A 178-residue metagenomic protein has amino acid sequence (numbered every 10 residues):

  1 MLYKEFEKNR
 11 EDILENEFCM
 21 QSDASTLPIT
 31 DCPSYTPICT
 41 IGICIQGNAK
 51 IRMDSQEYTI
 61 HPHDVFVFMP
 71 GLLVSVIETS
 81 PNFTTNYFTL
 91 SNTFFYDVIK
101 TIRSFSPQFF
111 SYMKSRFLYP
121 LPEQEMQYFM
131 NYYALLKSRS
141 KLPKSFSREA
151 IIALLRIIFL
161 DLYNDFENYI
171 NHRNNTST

Functional and structural regions predicted by a protein language model:
M1-T59: Generic protein-terminus/edge-of-domain signal
L2-D12, I77-S138, F166-Y169: A hydrophobic/aromatic-rich effector-binding and dimerization subdomain of bacterial HTH-type transcriptional regulators
T40-G42, T85-T89, D161: Short hydrophobic beta-strand segments that form the core of ligand-binding sensory/regulatory domains
K50-R52, V74-P81: Short beta-strand His + acidic residue motifs that chelate non-heme Fe in jelly-roll/DSBH and cupin folds
S55-M69: Short acidic-glycine-tyrosine-enriched beta hairpin
P120-L121, S140-I151, L162-T178: Short, Lys/Arg-enriched, Trp-marked, Pro/Gly-tolerant hinge/linker segments that flank
Y133-L136, L155-L162: Hydrophobic alpha-helical core bundles mediating ligand binding, dimerization, or RNAP-core interactions
